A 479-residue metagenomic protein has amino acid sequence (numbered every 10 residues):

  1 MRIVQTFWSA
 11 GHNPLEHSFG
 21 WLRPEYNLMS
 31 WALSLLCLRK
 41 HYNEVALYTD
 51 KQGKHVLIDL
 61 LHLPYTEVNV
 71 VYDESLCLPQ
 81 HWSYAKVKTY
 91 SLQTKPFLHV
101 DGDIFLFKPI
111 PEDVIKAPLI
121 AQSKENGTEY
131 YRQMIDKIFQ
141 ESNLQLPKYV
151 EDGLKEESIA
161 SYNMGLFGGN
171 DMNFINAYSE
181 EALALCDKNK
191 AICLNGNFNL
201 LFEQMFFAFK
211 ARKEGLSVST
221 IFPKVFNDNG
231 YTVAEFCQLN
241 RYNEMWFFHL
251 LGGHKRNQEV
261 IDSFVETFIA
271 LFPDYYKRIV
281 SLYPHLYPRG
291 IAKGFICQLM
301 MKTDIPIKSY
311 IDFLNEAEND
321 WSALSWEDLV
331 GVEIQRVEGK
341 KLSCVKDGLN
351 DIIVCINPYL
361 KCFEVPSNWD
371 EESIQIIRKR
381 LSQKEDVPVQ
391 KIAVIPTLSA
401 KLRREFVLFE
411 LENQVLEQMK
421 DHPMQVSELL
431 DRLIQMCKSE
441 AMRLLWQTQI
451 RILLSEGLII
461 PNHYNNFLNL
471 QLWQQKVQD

Functional and structural regions predicted by a protein language model:
M1-E74, K213, L250-V260, F268-L286: N-terminal anchoring/stem segment of glycosyltransferases
Y26-L28, L33-S34, Y72-V100, I104-F107: A conserved donor-nucleotide-binding helix/loop in the catalytic core of Leloir-type glycosyltransferases
F107-E141: Conserved donor-nucleotide/metal-binding helix-loop-beta segment in metal-dependent transferases, i.e., the alpha-helix
G153-F248: Catalytic core and acceptor-binding pocket of nucleotide-sugar-dependent glycosyltransferases
V218-M301: Long, compositionally biased intrinsically disordered regions
I305-M419, C437, R443, Q447 (+1 more regions): Acidic, low-complexity/disordered tracts enriched in E/D and polar residues
E417-E428: Short capping segments at the starts of secondary-structure elements
L445-L458: Basic amphipathic alpha-helical segments that dock to polyanions
